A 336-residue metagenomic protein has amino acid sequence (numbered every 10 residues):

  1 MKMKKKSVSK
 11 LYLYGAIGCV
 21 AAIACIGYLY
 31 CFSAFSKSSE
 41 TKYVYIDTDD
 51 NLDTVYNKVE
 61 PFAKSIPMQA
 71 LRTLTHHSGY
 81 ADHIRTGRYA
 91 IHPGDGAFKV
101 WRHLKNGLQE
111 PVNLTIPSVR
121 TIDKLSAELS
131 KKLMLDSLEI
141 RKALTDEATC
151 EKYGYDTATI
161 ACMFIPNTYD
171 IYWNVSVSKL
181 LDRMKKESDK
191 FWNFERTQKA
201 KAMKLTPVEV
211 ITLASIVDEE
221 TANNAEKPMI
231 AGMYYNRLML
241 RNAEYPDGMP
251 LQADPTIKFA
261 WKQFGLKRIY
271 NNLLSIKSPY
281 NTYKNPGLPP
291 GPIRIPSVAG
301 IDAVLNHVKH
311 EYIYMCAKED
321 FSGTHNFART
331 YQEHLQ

Functional and structural regions predicted by a protein language model:
K2-Y43: N-terminal type II signal-anchor transmembrane helix that functions as the membrane-insertion/stop-transfer segment
Y12-G15, A24, I84, E151 (+2 more regions): Generic detector of intrinsically disordered, low-complexity, polar/charged segments
Y28, A34-E195: Signal peptide-directed extracytoplasmic domains
A127, M134-L138, T149-Q336: Bacterial extracytoplasmic/cell-wall-associated proteins, especially those involved in peptidoglycan
